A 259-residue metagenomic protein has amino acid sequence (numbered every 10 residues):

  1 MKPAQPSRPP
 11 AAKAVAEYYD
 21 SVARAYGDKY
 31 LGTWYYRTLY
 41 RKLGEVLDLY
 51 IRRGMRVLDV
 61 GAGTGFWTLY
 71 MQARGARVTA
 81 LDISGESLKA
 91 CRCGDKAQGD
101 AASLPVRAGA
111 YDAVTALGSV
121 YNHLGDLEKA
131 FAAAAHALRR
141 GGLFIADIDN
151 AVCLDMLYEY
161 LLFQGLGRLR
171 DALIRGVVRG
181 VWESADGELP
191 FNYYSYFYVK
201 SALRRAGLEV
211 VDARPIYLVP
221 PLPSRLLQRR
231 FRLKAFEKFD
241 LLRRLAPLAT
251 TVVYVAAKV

Functional and structural regions predicted by a protein language model:
K2-I51, F66: Conserved class I S-adenosyl-L-methionine
T64-S103: Class I SAM-dependent methyltransferase SAM/SAH-binding core
A102-V114: A short acidic, Gly/Pro-enriched loop at the edge of an enzyme's catalytic core that lines a small-molecule cofactor
A113-D126: A short SAM/SAH-binding and catalytic strip from SAM-dependent methyltransferases
E128-L143: A short glycine-rich, Lys/Arg-flanked "PGG" loop and its adjoining helix->strand segment in the class I
I145-I174: Conserved class I S-adenosyl-L-methionine
E183-Y198: Acceptor-substrate binding/catalytic loop of class I
F197-A202, V211-V259: A C-terminal cap/extension of S-adenosyl-L-methionine-dependent methyltransferases that defines the acceptor-substrate
